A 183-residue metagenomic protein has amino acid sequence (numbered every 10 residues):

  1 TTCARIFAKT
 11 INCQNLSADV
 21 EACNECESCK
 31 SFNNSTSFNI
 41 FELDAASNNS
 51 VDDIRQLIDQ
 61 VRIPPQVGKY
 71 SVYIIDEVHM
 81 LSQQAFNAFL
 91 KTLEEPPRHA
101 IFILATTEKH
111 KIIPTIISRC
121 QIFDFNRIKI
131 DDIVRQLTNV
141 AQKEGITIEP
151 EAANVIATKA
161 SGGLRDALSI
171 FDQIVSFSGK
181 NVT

Functional and structural regions predicted by a protein language model:
T1-I122, D132, V140, S169-D172: P-loop/Walker A NTP-binding region and its immediately flanking N-terminal helices in P-loop NTPase folds
A8, T147-P150, S161: N-terminal phosphate-binding caps/lids of nucleotide- and nucleic-acid-binding domains
Y73, T138, Q142, A152-K159 (+1 more regions): C-terminal helical "lid" of AAA+/P-loop NTPase domains
F123, K129-N154: Helix-loop-helix "sensor" segment of P-loop NTPases
